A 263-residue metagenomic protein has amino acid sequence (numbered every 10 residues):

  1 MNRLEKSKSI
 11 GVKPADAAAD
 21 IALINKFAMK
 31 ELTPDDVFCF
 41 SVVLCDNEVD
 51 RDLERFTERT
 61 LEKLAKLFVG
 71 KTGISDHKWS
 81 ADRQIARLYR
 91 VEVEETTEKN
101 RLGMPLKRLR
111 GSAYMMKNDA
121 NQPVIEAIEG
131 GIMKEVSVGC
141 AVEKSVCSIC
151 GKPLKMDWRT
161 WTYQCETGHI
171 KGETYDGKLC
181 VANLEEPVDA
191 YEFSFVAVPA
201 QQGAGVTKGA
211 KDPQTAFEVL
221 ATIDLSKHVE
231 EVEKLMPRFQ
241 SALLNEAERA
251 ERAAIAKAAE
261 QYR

Functional and structural regions predicted by a protein language model:
M1-T222, K227-R238, K257: Signature of dsDNA virion morphogenesis modules
P237-R263: C-terminal assembly interfaces
